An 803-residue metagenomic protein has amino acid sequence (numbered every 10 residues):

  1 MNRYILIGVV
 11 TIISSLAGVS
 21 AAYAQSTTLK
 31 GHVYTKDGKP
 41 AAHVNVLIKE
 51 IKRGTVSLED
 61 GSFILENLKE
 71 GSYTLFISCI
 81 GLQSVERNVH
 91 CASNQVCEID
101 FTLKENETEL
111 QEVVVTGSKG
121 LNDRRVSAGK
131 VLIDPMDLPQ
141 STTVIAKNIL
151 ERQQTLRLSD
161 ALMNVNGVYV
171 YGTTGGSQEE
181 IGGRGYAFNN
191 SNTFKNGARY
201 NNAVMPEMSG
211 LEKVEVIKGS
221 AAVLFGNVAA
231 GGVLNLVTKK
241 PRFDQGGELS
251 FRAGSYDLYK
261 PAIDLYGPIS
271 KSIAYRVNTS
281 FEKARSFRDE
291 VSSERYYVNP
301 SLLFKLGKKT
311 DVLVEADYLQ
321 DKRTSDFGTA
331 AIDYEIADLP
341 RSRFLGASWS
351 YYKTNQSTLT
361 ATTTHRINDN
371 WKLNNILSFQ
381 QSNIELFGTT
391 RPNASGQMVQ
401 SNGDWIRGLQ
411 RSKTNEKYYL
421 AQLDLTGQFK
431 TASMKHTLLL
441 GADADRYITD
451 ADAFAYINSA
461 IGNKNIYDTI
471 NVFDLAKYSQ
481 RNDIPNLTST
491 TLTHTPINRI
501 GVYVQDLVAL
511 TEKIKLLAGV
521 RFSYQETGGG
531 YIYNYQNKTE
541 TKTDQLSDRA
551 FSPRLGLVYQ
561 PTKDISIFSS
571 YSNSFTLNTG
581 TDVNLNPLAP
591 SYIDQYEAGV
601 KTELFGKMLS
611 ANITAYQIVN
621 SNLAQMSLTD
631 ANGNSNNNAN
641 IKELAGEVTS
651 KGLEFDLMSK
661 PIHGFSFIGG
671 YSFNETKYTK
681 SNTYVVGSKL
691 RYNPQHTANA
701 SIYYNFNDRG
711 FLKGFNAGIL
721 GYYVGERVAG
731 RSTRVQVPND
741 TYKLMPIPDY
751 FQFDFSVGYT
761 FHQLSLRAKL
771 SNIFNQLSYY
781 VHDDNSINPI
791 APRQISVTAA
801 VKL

Functional and structural regions predicted by a protein language model:
L6, A21-Q111: Periplasm-facing N-terminal accessory domains of Gram-negative outer-membrane beta-barrel systems
K39-A42, L47-K52, E66, I80-L82 (+3 more regions): Acidic, small-polar-rich N-terminal luminal/periplasmic segments of exported/outer-membrane proteins
G210-E212, V223-P300, L306-T310, S357 (+1 more regions): Outer-membrane beta-barrel translocator/receptor signature
E282, S286, N299-R366, N370 (+5 more regions): Acidic/polar loop-and-plug regions of large Gram-negative outer-membrane beta-barrel proteins
T364-N368, K372-S378, S382-G388, S566 (+5 more regions): Membrane-embedded beta-barrel scaffold of Gram-negative outer-membrane proteins
E416, K435-T437, D443-Y447, T493-N620 (+3 more regions): Structural signature of Gram-negative outer-membrane beta-barrels, strongest in the C-terminal barrel of TonB-dependent
S621, F667, Y722-N739, G758-L803: C-terminal beta-signal and adjacent terminal beta-strands/loops of Gram-negative outer-membrane beta-barrel proteins
E643-S732, T798-K802: Gram-negative outer-membrane beta-barrel transporters
